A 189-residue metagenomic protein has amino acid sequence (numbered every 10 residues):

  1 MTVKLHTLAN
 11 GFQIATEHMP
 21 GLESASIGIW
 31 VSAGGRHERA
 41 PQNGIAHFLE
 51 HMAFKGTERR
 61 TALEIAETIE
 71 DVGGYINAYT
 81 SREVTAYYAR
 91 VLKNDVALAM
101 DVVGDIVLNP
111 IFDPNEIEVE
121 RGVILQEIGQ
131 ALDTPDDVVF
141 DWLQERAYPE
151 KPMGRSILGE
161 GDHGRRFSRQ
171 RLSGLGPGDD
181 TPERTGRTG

Functional and structural regions predicted by a protein language model:
M1-N10: Short, Gly/Pro- and small/polar-rich lid/capping loops
K4, A25-I27, E183-T185: Structural beta-strand/beta-sheet cores of well-ordered domains, especially the beta-sheet scaffolds that support
T7, H18, A62-G189: Charge-rich, well-structured scaffold segments of protease-associated domains
G11, H18-I69, L143: Active/ligand-binding-proximal structured segments within catalytic/core domains that scaffold catalytic residues
